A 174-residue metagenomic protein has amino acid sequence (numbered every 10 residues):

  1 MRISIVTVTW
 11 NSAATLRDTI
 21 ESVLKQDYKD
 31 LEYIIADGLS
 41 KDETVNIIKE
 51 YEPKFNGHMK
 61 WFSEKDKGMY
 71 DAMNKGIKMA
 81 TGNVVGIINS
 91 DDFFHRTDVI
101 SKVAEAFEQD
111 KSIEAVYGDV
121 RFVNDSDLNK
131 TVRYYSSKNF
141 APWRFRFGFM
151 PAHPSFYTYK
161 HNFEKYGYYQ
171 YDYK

Functional and structural regions predicted by a protein language model:
M1-K25: N-proximal low-complexity "stem/linker" segments adjacent to membrane-targeting elements
A14-R17, D42-Y51: Acidic helix N-cap motif at the loop->helix transition within catalytic regions of sugar-transfer enzymes
D30-L39, K60-E64: Short beta-strand/loop segment that forms part of the nucleotide-sugar
D37-N46, N89: A conserved acidic beta->alpha catalytic loop
S63-A80: Glycine-rich, basic loop-to-helix element that forms the pyrophosphate-binding segment of sugar-nucleotide handling
V85: Short aromatic/hydrophobic "clamp" motif used to bind/position activated sugar donors
T97-T131: Conserved donor NDP-sugar-binding/catalytic core segment of glycosyltransferases
G118, Y135-K174: Conserved nucleotide-sugar donor-binding catalytic segment
